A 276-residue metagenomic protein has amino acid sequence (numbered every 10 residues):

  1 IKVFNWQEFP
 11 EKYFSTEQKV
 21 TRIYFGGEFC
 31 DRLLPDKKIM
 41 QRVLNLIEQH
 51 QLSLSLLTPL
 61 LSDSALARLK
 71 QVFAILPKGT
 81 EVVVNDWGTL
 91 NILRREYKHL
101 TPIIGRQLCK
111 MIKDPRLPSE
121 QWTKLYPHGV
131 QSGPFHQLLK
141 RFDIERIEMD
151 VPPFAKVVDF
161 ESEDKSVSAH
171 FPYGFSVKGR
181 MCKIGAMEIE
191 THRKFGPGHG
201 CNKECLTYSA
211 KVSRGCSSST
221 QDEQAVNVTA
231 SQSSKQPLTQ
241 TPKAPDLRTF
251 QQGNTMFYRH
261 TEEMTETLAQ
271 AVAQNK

Functional and structural regions predicted by a protein language model:
I1-R42, L57-K276: Active-site pocket-lining/capping segments in soluble small-molecule metabolic enzymes
Q41-Q51: N-terminal positively charged helical leader segments and presequences
